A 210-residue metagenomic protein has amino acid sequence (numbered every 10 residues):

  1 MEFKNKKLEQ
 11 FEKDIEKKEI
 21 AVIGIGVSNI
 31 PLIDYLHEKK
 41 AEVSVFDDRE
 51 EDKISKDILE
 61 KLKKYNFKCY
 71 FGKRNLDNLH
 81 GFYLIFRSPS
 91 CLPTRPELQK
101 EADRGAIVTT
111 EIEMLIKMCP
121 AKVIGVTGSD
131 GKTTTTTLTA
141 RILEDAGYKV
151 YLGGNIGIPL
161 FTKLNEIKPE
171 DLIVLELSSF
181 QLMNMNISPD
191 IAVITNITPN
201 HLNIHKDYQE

Functional and structural regions predicted by a protein language model:
M1-T110: N-terminal leader/targeting and accessory segments in enzymes
L76-F82, P89-E210: Phosphate-binding loop of NTP-binding sites
